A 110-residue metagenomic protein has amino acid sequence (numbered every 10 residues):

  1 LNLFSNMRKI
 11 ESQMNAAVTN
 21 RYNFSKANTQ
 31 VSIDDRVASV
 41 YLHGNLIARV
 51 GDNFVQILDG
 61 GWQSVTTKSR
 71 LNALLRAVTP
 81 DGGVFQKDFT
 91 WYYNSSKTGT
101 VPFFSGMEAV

Functional and structural regions predicted by a protein language model:
N2-V110: Terminal leader/tail segments of proteins
